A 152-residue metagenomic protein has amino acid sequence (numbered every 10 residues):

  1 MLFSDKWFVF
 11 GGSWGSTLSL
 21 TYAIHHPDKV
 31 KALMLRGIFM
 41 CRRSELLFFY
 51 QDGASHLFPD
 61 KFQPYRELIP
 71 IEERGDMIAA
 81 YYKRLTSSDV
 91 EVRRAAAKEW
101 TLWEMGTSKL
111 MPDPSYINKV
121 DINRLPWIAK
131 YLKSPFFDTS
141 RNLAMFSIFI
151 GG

Functional and structural regions predicted by a protein language model:
L2-F3, F39-R42, F137: Short, histidine-centered active-site or binding-site loop motifs used for metal coordination, general acid-base
F3-W14: Alpha/beta-hydrolase fold nucleophile elbow
S4, P27-D28: Short coil turns that delineate tetratricopeptide repeat
W14-T21, D76, A95, I128: Generic recognition of stable, solvent-exposed alpha-helical segments in well-folded globular domains
S16-P27, L33: Short glycine-enriched nucleophile-adjacent loop and the immediately C-terminal alpha-helix near the catalytic center
D28-Y82: A catalytic-pocket lid/entrance helix-loop region that shapes and gates access to the active site across common
Y82-D89: ATP-hydrolysis module of ASCE/P-loop NTPase motor domains, specifically the Walker B Asp-Glu catalytic pair
V90-G152: Alpha/beta-hydrolase fold catalytic core
